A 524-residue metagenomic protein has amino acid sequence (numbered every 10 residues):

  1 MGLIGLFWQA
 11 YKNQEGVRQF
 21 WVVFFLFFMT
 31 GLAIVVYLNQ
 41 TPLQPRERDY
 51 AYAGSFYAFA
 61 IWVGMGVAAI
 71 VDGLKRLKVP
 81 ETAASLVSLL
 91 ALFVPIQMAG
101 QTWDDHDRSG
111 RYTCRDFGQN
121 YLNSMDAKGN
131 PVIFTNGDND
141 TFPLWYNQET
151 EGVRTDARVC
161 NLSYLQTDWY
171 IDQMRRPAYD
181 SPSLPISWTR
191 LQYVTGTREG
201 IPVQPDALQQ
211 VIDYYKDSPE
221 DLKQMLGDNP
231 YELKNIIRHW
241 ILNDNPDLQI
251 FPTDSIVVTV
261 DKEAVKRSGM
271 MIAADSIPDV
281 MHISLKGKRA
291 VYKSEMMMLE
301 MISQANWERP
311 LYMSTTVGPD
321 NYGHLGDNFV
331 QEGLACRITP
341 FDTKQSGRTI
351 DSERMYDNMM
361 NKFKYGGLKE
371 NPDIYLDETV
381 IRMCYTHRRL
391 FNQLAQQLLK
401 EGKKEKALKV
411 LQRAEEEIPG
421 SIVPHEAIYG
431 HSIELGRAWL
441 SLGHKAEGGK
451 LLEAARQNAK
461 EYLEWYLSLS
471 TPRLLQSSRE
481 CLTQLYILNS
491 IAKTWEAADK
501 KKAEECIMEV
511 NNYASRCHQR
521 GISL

Functional and structural regions predicted by a protein language model:
M1-A53, F59-N130, W145-L524: ER/secretory pathway lumenal C-terminal domains and tails of membrane proteins involved in glycoprotein biogenesis
